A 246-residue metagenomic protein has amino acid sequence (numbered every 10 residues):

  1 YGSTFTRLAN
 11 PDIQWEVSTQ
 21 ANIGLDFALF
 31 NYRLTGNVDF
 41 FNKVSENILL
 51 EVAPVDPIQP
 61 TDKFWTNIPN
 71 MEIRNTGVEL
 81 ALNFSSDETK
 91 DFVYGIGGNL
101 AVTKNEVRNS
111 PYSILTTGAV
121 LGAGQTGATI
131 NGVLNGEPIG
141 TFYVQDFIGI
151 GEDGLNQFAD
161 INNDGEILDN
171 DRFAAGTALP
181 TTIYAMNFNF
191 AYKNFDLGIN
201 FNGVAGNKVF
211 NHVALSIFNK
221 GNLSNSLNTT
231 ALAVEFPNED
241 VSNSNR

Functional and structural regions predicted by a protein language model:
Y1-V133, A185-M186, K193, G203: Extracellular/periplasmic, surface-exposed regions of secreted and cell-surface proteins
D26, D39, N47, D160 (+3 more regions): Acidic side chains
S85-A178, V209, F218-N219, N228-N245: Conserved small-residue
T177-F210: Glycine-rich, aromatic-lined ligand/substrate-binding cores of catalytic and carbohydrate-binding domains
L215: Conserved nucleotide- and phosphate/pyrophosphate-binding catalytic cores in adenylate/nucleotidyl-handling enzymes
